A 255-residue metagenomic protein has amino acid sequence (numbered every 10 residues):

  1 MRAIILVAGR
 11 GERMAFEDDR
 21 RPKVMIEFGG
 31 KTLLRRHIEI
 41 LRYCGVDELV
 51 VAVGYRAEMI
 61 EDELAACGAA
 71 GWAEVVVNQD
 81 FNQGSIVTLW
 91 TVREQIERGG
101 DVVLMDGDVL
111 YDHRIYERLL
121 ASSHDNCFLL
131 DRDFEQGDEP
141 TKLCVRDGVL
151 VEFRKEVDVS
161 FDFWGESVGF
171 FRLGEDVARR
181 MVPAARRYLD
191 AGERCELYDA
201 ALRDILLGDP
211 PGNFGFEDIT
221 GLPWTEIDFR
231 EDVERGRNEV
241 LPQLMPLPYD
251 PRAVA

Functional and structural regions predicted by a protein language model:
M1-A3, W164-A255: Conserved alpha/beta core of the MobA/IspD/sugar-nucleotide pyrophosphorylase nucleotidyltransferase superfamily
M1-D18, P251-R252: N-terminal nucleotide-binding beta1-loop-alpha1 segment
R2-I5, K31-D101: Conserved N-terminal catalytic core of the sugar/cofactor nucleotidyltransferase
M14, I60-L64, M181, G236: Hydrophobic packing residues within well-ordered alpha-helices of enzyme cores
R20-R35: Short catalytic helix/loop segments, enriched in acidic residues and glycine and frequently bearing histidine
V24, W72-E74, V149, N213-G215: Conserved beta-strand segments of alpha/beta enzyme cores
E61, A70-T141, V145: Conserved beta-loop-beta/alpha segment of the NTase-like Rossmann-fold superfamily that binds/positions NTPs
D112-L189, A255: Conserved core of the sugar-phosphate nucleotidyltransferase
